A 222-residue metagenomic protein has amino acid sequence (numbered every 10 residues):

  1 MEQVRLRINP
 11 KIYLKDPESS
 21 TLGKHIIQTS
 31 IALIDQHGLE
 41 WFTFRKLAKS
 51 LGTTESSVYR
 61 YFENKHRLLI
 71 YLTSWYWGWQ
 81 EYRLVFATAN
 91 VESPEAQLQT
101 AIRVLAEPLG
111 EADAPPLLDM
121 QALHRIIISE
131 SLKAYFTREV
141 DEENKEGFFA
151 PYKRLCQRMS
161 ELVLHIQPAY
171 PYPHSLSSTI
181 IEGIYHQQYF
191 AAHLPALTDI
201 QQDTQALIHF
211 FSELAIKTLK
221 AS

Functional and structural regions predicted by a protein language model:
M1-P10, K153, Q157-A169, S178-S222: C-terminal peripheral helix-coil segments that are non-catalytic and often amphipathic
Y13, E18-T43: Short, amphipathic alpha-helix enriched in basic
H25-A32, R67-A89, T100, V104: Alpha-helical structural segments
E40-R67: Helix-turn-helix
Y71, A87-Q121: Hydrophobic alpha-helical connector segments
A96, L123-H165: Amphipathic alpha-helical packing segments from all-alpha helical-bundle domains
Q97-T100, V104, S175-E182, F210: Amphipathic alpha-helical interaction segments
